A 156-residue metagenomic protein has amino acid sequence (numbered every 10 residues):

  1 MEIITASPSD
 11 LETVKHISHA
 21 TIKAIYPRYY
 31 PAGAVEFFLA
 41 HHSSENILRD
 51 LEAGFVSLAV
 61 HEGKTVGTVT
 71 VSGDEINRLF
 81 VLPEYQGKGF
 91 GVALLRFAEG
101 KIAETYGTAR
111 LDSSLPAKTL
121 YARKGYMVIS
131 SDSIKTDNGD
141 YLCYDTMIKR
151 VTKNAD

Functional and structural regions predicted by a protein language model:
E2-H16: A short beta-loop-alpha structural element at the N-terminal edge of CoA-dependent acyl/N-acetyltransferase catalytic
H19-E45: Conserved GNAT-fold acetyl-CoA-binding loop/helix
A53-G67: Conserved beta-hairpin
S72-E84: Conserved acetyl-CoA binding element of GNAT-fold acetyltransferases
Y85, G89-F97: Conserved acetyl-CoA pyrophosphate-binding loop and the N-cap/start of the following alpha-helix in GNAT-like
G107-T119, K124, I134-D156: C-terminal "cap" of GNAT-fold acetyltransferases
